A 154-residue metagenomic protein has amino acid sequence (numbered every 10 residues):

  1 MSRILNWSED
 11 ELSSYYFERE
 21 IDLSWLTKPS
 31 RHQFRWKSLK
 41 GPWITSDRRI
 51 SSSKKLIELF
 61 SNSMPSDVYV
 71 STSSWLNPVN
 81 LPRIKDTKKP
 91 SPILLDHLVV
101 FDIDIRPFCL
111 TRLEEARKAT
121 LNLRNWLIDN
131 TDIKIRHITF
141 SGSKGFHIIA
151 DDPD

Functional and structural regions predicted by a protein language model:
M1-V99, I103-E114: DNA replication initiation on ssDNA origins
R83-T87, D129-K134: Short amphipathic beta-strand starts and helix->beta connectors
D86-K88, A119, D154: Generic alpha-helical propensity signal that fires on short helical segments and nearby coil/disordered stretches
P92-L94, N130, S141-G142: Intrinsically disordered, low-complexity regulatory regions enriched in Ser/Pro/Gly/Thr and acidic residues
L98-F101, I135-D154: Histidine-centered divalent-metal-coordination microenvironment in nucleic-acid enzymes
L113-I133: Long, well-ordered alpha-helical scaffolding segments within enzyme catalytic domains, especially pronounced
